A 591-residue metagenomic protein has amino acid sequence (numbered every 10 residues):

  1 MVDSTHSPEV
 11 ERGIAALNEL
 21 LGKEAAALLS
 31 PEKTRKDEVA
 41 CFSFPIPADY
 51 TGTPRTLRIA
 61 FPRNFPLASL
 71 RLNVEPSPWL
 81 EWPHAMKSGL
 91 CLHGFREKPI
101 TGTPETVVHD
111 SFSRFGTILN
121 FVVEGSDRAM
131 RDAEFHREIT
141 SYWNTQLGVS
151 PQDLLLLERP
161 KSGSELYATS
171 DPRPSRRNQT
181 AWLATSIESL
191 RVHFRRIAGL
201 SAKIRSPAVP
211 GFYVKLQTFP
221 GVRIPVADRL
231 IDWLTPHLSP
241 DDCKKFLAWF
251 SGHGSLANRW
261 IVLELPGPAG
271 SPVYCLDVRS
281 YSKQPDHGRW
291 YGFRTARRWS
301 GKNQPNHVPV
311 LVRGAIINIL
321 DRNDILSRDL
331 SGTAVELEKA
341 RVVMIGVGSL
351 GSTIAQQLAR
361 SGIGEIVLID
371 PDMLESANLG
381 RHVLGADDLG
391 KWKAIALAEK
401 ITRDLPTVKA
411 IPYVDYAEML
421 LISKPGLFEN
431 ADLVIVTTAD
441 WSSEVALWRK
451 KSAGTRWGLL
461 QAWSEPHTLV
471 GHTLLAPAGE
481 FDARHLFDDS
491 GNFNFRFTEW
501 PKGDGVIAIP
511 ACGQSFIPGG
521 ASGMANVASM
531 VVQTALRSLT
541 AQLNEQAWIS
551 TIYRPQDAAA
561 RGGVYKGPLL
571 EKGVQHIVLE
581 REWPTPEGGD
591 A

Functional and structural regions predicted by a protein language model:
S30-E97, E105-H109: Compact alpha/beta protein-protein interaction domains typified by the UBC
H84-W143: Domain-level detector for trafficking modules
N144-N303, E429-L433, T437-A591: Glycine-rich phosphate/adenylate-binding loop
S282-V342: N-terminal charged helix/coil linker that caps or initiates catalytic domains
T333-M373: Glycine-rich adenosine-cofactor-binding loop
L337, L427-E429: A short, aliphatic-rich alpha-helical micro-motif
P371-P406: Glycine-rich phosphate-binding loop and adjoining beta1-alpha1-beta2 segment of Rossmann-like nucleotide-binding folds
D404-S423: S-adenosyl-L-methionine
